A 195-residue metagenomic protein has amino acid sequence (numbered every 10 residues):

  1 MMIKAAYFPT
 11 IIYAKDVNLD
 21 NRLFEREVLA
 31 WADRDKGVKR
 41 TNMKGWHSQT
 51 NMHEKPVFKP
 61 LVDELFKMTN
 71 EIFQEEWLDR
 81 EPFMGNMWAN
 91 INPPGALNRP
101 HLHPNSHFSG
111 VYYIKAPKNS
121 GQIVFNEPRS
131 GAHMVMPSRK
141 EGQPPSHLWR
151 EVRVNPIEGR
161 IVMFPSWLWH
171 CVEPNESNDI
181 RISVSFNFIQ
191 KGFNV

Functional and structural regions predicted by a protein language model:
M1-R80: Non-heme Fe(II)/2-oxoglutarate
I3-A5, V162, V172: Karyopherin-beta/Importin-beta family HEAT-repeat alpha-solenoid scaffold
D16-V17, F188-G192: Short beta-strand-to-coil "C-cap" segments at the C-terminal boundary of structured domains/repeats, marking
L23-L29, D33, D63-P128: Non-heme Fe(II) oxygenase catalytic core, chiefly the N-lobe of the double-stranded beta-helix
N92-M163, Q190-V195: Catalytic core of non-heme Fe(II) oxygenases with the double-stranded beta-helix
N98-H101, H170-S177: Short beta-strand His + acidic residue motifs that chelate non-heme Fe in jelly-roll/DSBH and cupin folds
N178-F188: A short alpha/beta connector and helix-capping loop motif
